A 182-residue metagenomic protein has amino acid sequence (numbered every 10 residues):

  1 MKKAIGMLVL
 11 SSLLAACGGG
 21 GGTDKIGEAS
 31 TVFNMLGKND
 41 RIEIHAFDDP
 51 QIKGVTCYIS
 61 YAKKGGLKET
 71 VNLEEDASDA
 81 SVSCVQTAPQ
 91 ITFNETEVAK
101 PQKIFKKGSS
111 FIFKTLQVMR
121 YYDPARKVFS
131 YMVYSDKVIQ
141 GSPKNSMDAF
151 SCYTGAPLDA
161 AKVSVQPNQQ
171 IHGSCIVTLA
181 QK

Functional and structural regions predicted by a protein language model:
K2-L8: Sec-dependent signal peptide recognition, specifically the positively charged N-region followed immediately by
L10-S11, P50-Q51, A77, N145 (+1 more regions): Residue-level signal for mature regions of secreted extracellular proteins and peptides
A15-A16: C-terminal motif of bacterial Sec signal peptides marking the signal peptidase cleavage site
G19-G20, I59, Q86, T154 (+1 more regions): Disulfide-rich extracellular modules and peptides
G22-S83: N-terminal secretory signal peptides
T56-A125: Mature extracytoplasmic domains of secretory-pathway proteins
R126-K182: C-terminal partner/receptor-binding element of secreted or periplasmic proteins
